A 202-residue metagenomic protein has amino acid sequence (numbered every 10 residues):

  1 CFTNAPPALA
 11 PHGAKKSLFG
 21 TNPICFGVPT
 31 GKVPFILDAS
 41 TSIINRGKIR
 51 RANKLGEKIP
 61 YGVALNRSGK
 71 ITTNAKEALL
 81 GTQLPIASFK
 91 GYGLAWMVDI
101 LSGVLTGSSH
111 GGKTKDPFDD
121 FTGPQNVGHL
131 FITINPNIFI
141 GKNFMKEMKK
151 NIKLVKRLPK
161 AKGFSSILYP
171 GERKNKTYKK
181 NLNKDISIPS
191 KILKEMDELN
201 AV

Functional and structural regions predicted by a protein language model:
C1-N4, H12-A14: Compact, aliphatic and Gly/Pro-tolerant "microcore" segments centered on a short helix or tight beta-hairpin and their
C1-T3, G27-P29, L37-S40, T133 (+1 more regions): Short beta-strand segments
P6, T41-I44, K90, P136-I138: Glycine-rich beta-alpha junction loops
L9-K76: Phosphate/diphosphate-binding glycine-rich loops and adjacent basic-rich segments that engage nucleotide
N22-I24, V33-F35, P60-Y61, T82-L84 (+4 more regions): Structural beta-strand/beta-sheet cores of well-ordered domains, especially the beta-sheet scaffolds that support
R46-G107, D119, P124: Small-residue-enriched flexible segments
L105, H110-V202: Catalytic-core signal marking the mid-to-C-terminal active-site face
